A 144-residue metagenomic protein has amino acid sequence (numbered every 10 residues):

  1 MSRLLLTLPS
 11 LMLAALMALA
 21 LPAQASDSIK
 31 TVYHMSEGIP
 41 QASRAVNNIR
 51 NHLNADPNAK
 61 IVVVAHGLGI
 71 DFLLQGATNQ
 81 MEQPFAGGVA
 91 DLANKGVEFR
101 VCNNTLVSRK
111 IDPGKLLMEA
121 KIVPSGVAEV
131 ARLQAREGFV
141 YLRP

Functional and structural regions predicted by a protein language model:
M1-L6: Positively charged n-region of N-terminal signal peptides that target proteins for export
P9-A20: Bacterial N-terminal signal peptides
L21-P144: Secreted/extracellular ectodomain signature
